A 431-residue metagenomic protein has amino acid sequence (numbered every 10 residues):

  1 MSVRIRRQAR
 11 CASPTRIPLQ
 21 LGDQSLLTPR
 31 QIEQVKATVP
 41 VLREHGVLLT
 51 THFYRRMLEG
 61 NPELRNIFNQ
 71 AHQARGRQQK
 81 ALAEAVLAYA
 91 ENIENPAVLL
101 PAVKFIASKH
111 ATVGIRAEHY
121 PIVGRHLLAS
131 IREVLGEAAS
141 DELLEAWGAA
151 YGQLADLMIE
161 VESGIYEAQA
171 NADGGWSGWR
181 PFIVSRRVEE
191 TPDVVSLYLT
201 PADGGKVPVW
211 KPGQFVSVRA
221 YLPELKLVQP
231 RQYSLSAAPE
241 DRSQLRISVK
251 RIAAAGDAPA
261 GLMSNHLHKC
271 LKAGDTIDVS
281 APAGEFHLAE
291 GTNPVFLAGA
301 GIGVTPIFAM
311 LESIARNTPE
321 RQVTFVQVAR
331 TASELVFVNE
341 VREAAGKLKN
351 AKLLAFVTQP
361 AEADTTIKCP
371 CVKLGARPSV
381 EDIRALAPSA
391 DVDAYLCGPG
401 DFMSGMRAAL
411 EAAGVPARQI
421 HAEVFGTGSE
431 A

Functional and structural regions predicted by a protein language model:
L21-G178: Globin-like tetrapyrrole-binding proteins
A97, V326-A431: Reductase modules of NAD(P)H-dependent flavoproteins
A172-T276, A329-T331, R342, F356-P360: Ferredoxin-reductase
G213, G303, P399: Short, conserved phosphate/pyrophosphate- and ester-handling motifs at nucleotide-, phospho-/glycolipid
S280-T292: A short, basic/flexible loop-to-alpha-helix module at the beginning of a structural domain
P306-R316: Histidine-anchored nucleotide/phosphate-binding helix
